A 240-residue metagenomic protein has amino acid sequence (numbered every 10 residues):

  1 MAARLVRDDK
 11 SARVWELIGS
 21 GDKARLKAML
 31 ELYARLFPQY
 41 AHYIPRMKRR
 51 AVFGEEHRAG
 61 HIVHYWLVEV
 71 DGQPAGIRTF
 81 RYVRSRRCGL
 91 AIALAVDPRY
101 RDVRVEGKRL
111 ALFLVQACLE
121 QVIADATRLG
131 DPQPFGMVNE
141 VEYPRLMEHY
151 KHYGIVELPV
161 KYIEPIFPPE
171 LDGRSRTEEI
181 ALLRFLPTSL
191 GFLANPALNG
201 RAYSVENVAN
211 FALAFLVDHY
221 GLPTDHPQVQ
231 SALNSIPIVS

Functional and structural regions predicted by a protein language model:
M1-F53: Short amphipathic alpha-helix that is part of the acyltransferase structural core
M1-G21, A124-S240: Terminal substrate-recognition subdomain of acyl/acetyltransferases
M29, Y33-F37, C118-A126, L216: Hydrophobic, Leu/Ile/Phe/Ala-enriched alpha-helical segments that form helix-helix packing faces
F37-D71, T79: Active-site rim helix/loop that mediates acceptor-substrate recognition in acyltransferases
H64-W66, R87-I92, R176-L182: Short beta-strand micro-motifs in enzyme catalytic cores
L67, G72-Y82, C88-A95: Conserved beta-strand in the GNAT
V83-S85, A93-R99, E142-P144, Y162-I163: An acidic- and aromatic-residue-enriched active-site/binding cleft used to recognize and process polar
V96, D102-A124: Conserved acetyl-CoA-binding loop-helix of GNAT-fold acetyltransferases
